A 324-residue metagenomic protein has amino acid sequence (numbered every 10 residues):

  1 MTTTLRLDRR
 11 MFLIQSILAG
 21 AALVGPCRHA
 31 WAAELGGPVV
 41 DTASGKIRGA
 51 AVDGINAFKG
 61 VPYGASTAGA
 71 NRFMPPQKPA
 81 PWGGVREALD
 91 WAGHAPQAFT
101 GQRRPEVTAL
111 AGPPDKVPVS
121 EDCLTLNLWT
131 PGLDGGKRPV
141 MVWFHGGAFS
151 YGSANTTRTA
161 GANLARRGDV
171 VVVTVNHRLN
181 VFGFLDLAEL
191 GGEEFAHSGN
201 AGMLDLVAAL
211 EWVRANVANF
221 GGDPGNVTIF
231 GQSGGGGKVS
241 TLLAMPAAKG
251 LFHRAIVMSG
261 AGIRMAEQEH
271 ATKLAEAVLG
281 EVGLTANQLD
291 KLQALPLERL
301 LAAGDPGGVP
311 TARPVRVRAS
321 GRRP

Functional and structural regions predicted by a protein language model:
T2-G20: N-terminal secretory signal peptides and thylakoid transit peptides that target proteins across membranes
W31-N200, P224: Non-catalytic accessory segments of hydrolases
N176, F230, M245, I256-S259: Alpha/beta-hydrolase-fold catalytic nucleophile elbow
A196-V217: Alpha/beta-hydrolase active-site loop
A215, K249, M258-P324: Substrate-access "cap/lid" subdomains that shape and gate the entrance to catalytic or ligand-binding pockets
G222-F230: Alpha/beta-hydrolase fold nucleophile elbow
G231, G235: Gly/Ala-rich beta-loop-alpha elbow adjacent to hydrolase catalytic centers
G236-A247: Short glycine-enriched nucleophile-adjacent loop and the immediately C-terminal alpha-helix near the catalytic center
